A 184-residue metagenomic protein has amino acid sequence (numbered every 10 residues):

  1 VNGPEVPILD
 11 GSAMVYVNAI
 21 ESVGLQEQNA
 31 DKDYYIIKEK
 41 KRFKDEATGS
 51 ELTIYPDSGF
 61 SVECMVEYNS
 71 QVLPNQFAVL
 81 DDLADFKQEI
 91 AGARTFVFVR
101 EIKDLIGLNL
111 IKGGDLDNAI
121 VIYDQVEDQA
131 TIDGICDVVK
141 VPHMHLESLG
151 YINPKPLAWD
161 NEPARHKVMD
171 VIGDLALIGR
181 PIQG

Functional and structural regions predicted by a protein language model:
V1-G184: C-terminal regulatory domains involved in ligand/effector binding and gene-expression control
